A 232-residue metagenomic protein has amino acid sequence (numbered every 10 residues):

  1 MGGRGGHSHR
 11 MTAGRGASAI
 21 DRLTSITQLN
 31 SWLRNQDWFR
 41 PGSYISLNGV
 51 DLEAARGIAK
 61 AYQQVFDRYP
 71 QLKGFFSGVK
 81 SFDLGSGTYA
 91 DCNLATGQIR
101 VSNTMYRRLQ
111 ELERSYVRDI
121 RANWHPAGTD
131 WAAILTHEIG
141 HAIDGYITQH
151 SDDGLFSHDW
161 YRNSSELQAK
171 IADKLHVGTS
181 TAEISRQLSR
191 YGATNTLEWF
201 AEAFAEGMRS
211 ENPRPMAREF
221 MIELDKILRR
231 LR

Functional and structural regions predicted by a protein language model:
M1-M11, A201: Non-Sec secretion/translocation targeting segments of pathogen effectors
H9-G14, L23: Intrinsically disordered, polybasic Lys/Arg-rich low-complexity tracts
A17-Q64, P70-R232: Active-site-flanking segments in enzyme catalytic domains
